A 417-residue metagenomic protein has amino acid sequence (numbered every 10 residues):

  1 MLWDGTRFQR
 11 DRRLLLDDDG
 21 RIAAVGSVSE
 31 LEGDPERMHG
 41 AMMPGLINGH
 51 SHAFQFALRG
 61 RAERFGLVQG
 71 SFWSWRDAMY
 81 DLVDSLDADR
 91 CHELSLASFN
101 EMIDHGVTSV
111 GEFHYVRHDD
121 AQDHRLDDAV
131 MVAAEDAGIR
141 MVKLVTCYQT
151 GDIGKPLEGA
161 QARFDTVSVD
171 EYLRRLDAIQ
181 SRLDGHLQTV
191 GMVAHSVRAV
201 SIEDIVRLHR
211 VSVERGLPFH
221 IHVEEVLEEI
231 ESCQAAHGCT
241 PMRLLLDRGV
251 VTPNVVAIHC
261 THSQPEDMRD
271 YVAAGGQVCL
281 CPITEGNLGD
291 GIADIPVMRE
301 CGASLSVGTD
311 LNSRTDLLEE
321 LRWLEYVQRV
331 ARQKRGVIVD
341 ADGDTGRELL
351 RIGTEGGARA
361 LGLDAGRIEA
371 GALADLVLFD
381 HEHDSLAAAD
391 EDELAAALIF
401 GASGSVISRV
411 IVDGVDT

Functional and structural regions predicted by a protein language model:
M1-L31, A41-M42: N-terminal metal-binding scaffold of metallo-dependent hydrolase/deaminase domains
L14, G20, H39, H50 (+13 more regions): Divalent metal-coordination and catalytic microenvironments
P44-F56, P218-L227: Histidine-centered catalytic micro-motifs
A57-C91, Q122, T150-D170, L227-T252 (+2 more regions): Active-site gating loops and adjacent loop-to-helix segments of metal-dependent hydrolytic enzymes
R61-R140, D170-G185: Alpha-helical scaffold segments that flank or form the walls of functional sites
D119-T261: Metal-coordinating catalytic core of metallo-dependent amide/deamination hydrolases
D247-N254, P296-H383: His/Asp/Glu-enriched, well-ordered alpha-helical/loop segment that forms or immediately abuts the divalent-metal
L373-T417: C-terminal cap of metal-dependent C-N hydrolases
